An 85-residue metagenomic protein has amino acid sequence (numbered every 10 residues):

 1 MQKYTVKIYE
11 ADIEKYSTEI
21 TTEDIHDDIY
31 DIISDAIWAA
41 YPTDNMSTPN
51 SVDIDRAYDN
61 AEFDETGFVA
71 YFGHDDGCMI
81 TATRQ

Functional and structural regions predicted by a protein language model:
M1-K3, T83-Q85: Short intrinsically disordered terminal tails
K3-A11: A short beta-strand micro-motif
E10-E14, H74: Solvent-exposed strand-loop boundary residues in beta-sheet-rich modules
E14-Y16, R84: Residue-level detector of beta-propeller blades
T18-I20: Short hydrophobic alpha-helix segments
T22-T81: Acidic, low-complexity, intrinsically disordered interaction modules
